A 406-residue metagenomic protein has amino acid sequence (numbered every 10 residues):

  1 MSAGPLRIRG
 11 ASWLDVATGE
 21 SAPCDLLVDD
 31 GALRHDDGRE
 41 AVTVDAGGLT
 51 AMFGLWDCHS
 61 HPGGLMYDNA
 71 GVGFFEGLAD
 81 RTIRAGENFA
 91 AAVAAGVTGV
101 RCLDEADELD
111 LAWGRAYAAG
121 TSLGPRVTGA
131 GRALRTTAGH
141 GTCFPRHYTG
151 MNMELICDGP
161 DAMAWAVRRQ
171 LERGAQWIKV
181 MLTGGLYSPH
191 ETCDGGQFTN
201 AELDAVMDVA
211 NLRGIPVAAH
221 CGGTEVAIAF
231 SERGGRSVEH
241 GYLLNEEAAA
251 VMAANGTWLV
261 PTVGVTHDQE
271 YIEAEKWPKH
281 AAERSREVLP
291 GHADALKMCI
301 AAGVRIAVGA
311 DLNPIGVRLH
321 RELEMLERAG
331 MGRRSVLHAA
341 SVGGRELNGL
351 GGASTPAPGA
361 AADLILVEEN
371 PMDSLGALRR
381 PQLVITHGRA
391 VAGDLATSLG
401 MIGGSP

Functional and structural regions predicted by a protein language model:
M1-R39, G47-A51, E369-L375, R389: N-terminal metal-binding scaffold of metallo-dependent hydrolase/deaminase domains
L49-A119, T137-H140, A201, F230-R233: Metal-associated gating/positioning segment near the N- to mid-region
A70-I83, F144-W165, P216: Active-site mouth loops of central-metabolism enzymes
R81-F89, D158-Q170, G222-V226: Short, acidic/polar
R84-D110, L123-A133, A175-S188, I215-P216 (+2 more regions): Divalent metal-dependent hydrolysis catalytic cores, especially in the metallo-beta-lactamase
L182-P290, A301-A302, A307, N313 (+2 more regions): Active-site core of metal-dependent hydrolases
L212, K276-W277, V288-N370: His/Asp/Glu-enriched, well-ordered alpha-helical/loop segment that forms or immediately abuts the divalent-metal
A340-V342, P356-G404: C-terminal cap of metal-dependent C-N hydrolases
